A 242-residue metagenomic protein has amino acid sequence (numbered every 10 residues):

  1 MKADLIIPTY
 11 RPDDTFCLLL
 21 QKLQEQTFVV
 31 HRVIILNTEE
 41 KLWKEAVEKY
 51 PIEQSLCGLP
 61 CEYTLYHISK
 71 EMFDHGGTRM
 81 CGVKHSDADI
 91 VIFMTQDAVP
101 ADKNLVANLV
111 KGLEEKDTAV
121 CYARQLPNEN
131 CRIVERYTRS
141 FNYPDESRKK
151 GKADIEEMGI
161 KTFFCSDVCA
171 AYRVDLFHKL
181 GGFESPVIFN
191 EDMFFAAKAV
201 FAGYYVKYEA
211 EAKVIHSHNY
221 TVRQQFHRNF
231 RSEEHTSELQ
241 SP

Functional and structural regions predicted by a protein language model:
P12-E25: Short, well-formed alpha-helical segments that are part of the catalytic scaffolds of diverse glycosyltransferases
H31-K41, Y66-I68: Short beta-strand/loop segment that forms part of the nucleotide-sugar
S69-S86: Glycine-rich, basic loop-to-helix element that forms the pyrophosphate-binding segment of sugar-nucleotide handling
V91: Short aromatic/hydrophobic "clamp" motif used to bind/position activated sugar donors
V99, K103-R136: Conserved donor NDP-sugar-binding/catalytic core segment of glycosyltransferases
K152-Y172, I188: A recurrent flexible, glycine/aromatic-enriched loop bordering the glycosyltransferase active site that acts as
I188-F195: Acidic donor-binding loop at a coil-to-helix junction in glycosyltransferase catalytic cores that engages
V206, A212-S237: Active-site-adjacent helix/loop segment of glycosyltransferases that harbors family-specific signature motifs
